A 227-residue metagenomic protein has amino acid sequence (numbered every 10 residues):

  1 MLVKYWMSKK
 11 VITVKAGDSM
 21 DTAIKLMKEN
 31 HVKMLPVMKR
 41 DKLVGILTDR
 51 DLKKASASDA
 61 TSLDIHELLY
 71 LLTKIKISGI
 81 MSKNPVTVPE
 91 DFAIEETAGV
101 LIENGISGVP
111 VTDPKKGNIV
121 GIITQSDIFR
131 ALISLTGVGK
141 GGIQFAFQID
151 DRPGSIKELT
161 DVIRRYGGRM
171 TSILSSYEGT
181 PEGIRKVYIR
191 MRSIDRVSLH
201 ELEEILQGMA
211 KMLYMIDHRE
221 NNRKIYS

Functional and structural regions predicted by a protein language model:
M1-K10, D49-V86, A93, A98-I102 (+4 more regions): Tandem CBS (Bateman) regulatory domains
M1-L52, S56-T61: Basic, Lys/Arg-rich alpha-helical nucleic-acid-recognition elements, primarily the DNA-binding modules of transcription
M27, L35-D51, L101, V109-S126: A glycine-centered beta-loop-beta connector
K33, S107, R169: Short acidic/polar active-site loop segments enriched in Thr and Asp
R40, P114, S175-E178, H218: Short, ordered loop/turn segments at secondary-structure junctions
T171-L174, E203-R223: Conserved short beta-strand edge segments in small beta-sheet-based binding/regulatory domains
Y177-R185, I216-S227: Short proline/glycine- and acidic-rich turn/helix-capping motifs at secondary-structure junctions
I184-D195: Short basic, glycine-rich beta-strand/loop surfaces that mediate nucleic-acid
